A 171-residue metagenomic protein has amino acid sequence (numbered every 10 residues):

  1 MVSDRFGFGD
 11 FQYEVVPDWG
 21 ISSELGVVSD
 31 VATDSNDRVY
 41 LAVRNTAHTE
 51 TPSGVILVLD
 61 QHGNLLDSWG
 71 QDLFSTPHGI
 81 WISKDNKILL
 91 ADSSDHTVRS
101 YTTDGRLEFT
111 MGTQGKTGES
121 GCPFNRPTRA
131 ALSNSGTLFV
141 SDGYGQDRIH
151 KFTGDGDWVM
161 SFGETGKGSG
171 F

Functional and structural regions predicted by a protein language model:
M1-F171: Eukaryotic scaffold repeat domains enriched in small/polar residues
